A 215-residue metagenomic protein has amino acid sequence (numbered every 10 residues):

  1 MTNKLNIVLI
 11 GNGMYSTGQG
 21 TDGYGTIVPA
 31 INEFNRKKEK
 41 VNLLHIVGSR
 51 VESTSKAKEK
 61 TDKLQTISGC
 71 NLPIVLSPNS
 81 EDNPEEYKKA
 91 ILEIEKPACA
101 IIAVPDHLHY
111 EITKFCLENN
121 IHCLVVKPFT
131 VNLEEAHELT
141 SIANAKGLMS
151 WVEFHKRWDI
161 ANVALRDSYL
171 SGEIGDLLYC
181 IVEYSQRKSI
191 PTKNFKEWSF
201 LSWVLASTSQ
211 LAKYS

Functional and structural regions predicted by a protein language model:
M1-N119, H137, S141-A145: N-terminal glycine-/serine-/threonine-rich beta1-alpha1-beta2 phosphate-ribose binding loop of Rossmann-like
G13, K156-S215: Predominantly a Rossmann-like dinucleotide-binding segment in NAD(P)-dependent oxidoreductases
I101-I102, V125, V182: Redox-cofactor binding/interface segments in oxidoreductases and associated redox assembly factors
H109, H122, A206-Q210: Histidine-centered active-site/metal-ligand motif
N120, V126-P128: Short helix/strand-capping hinge loops at secondary-structure junctions that flank key functional elements
F129-E134, E138, W158-I160: Conserved PLP phosphate-binding loop immediately N-terminal to the Schiff-base lysine helix in PLP-dependent enzymes
E138-K156, D176-C180: Rossmann-fold dehydrogenase core element
